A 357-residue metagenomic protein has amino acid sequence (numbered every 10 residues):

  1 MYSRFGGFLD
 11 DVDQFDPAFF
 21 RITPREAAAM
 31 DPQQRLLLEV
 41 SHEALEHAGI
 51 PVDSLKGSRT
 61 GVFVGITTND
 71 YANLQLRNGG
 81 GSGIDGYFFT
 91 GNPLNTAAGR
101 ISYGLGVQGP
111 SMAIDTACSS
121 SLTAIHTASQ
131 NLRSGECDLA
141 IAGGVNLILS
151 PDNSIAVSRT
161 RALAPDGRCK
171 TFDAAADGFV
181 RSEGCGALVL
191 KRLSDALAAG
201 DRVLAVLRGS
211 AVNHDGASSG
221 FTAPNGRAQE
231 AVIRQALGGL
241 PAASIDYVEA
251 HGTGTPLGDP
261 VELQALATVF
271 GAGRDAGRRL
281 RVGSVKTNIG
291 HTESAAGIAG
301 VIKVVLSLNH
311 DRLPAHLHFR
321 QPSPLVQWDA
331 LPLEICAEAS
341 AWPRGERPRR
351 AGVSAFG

Functional and structural regions predicted by a protein language model:
M1-G357: Condensing-enzyme catalytic core of the thiolase-fold
